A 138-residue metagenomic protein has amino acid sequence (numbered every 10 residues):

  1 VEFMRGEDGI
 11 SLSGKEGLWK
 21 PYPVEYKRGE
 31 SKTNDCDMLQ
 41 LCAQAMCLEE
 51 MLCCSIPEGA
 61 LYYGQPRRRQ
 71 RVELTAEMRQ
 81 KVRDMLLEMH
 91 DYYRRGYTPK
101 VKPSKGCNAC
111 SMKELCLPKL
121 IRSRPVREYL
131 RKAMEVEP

Functional and structural regions predicted by a protein language model:
V1-S31, A43-M46: Conserved catalytic cores of phosphodiester-cleaving nucleases, focusing on short active-site segments
D8, D35-D37, D84, D91: Acidic-enriched, low-complexity/disordered segments with a strong bias for Aspartate over Glutamate
L18-K20, M38, I56, S104: A structure-centric signal for secondary-structure junctions around beta-strands
K32-Q40, L74: Short alpha-helix boundary/capping segments
D37-E49: Short, charged, amphipathic alpha-helix that recurs within catalytic cores of restriction-modification and other
E49-P138: Metal-dependent nuclease catalytic regions and adjoining charged, substrate-binding loops involved in nucleic-acid end
